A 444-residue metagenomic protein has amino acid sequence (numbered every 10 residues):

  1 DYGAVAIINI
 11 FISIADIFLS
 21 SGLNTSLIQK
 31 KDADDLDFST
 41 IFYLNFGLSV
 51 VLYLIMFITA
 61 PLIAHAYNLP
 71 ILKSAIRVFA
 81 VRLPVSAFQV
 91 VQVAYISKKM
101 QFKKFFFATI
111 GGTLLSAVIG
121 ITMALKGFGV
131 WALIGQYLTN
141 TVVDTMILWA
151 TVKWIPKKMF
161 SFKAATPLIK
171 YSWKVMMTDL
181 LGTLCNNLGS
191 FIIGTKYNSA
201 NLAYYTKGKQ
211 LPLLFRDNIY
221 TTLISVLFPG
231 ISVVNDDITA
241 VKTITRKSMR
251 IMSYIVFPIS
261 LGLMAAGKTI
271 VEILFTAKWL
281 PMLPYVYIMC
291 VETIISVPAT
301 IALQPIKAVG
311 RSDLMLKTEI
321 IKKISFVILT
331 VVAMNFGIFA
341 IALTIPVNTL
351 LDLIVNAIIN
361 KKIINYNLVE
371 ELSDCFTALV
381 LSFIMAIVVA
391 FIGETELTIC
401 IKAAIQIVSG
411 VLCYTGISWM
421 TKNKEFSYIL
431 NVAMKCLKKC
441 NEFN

Functional and structural regions predicted by a protein language model:
D1, A64-A66, T122-A124, T183-L214 (+4 more regions): Helix-terminus/linker motif at the lipid-water interface of multi-pass membrane proteins
D1-A15, K73-S74, P167-Y171, V175 (+3 more regions): Interfacial/gating helices of multi-pass transporter permease domains
I8-I28, V78-S97, A108-G120, A132-W149 (+7 more regions): Short runs within selected transmembrane alpha-helices of multi-pass transporters and secretion channels
I17-D35, S97-K98, G208, P212-V256 (+1 more regions): Helix-loop junctions and terminal segments of transmembrane helices in multi-pass membrane transport/translocation
L19, Y43-N68, S74-R77, V118-T122 (+5 more regions): Alpha-helical transmembrane segments of multi-pass membrane transport and lipid-handling proteins
D35, A66-L69, K99, G127 (+4 more regions): Helix-loop interface residues and adjacent transmembrane-helix termini in multi-pass membrane transporters, primarily
K103, M146-F191, V226-T243, N360-F376 (+1 more regions): Interhelical loop/hinge segments that connect adjacent transmembrane helices in multipass membrane
I358-K361, Y366-L368, C375, I387-N444: Membrane-proximal transmembrane or re-entrant/amphipathic helices at the cytosolic face
